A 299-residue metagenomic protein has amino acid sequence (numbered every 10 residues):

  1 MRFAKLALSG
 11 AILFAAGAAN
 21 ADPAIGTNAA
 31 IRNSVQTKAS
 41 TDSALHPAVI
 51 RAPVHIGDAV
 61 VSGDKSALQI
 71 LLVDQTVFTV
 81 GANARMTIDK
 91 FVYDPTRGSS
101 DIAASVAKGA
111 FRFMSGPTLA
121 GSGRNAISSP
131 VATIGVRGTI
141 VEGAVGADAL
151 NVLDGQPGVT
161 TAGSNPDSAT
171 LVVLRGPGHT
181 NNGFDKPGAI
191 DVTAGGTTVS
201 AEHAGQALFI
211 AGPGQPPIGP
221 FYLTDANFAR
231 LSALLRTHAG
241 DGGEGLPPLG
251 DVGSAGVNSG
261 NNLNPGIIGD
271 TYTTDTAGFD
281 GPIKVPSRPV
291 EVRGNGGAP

Functional and structural regions predicted by a protein language model:
M1-P23, A44-V49, V73, G81 (+3 more regions): C-terminal interaction modules
D22-K38: Short N-terminal segments immediately surrounding and downstream of signal-peptide cleavage
K38-S43, L72, S115-L119: Flexible, membrane-facing loop/turn or short amphipathic-helix motifs that contact lipid bilayers or gate lipid-binding
T41-G57, V61-A67: N-terminal post-signal-peptidase region of extra-cytosolic proteins
V60, D64-Q69, T79-I134, D154-A162: Short, small-residue-rich packing micro-motifs
